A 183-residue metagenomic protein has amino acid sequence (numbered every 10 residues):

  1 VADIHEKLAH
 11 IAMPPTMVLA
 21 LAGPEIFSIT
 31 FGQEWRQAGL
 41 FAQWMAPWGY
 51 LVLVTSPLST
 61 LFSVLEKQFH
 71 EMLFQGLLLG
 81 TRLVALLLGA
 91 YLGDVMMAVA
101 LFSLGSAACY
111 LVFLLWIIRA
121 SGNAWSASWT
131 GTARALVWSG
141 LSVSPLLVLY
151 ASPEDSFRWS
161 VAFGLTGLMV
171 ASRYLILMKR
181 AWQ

Functional and structural regions predicted by a protein language model:
V1-G76: Specific pore-lining/lateral-gate transmembrane helices of multi-pass inner-membrane transport and insertion machines
I4-K7, M13, M17, G49-P57 (+3 more regions): Hydrophobic alpha-helical transmembrane bundles that constitute the permease/transmembrane domains of multi-pass
K7, F41-W44, A98, T132 (+2 more regions): Alpha-helical transmembrane segments
T16-P24, I29, F41-W44, L83 (+4 more regions): Membrane-embedded alpha-helical segments of multi-pass transporters/permeases
P24, Q33-R36, M96, S126-T130 (+1 more regions): Generic alpha-helical secondary structure signal
G39, F69, G76-L111, I118-N123 (+1 more regions): Membrane-interface helix-loop junctions in multi-pass transport and translocation proteins
L58-E66, L115-T130: Alpha-helical transmembrane segments
A120-L136, S144-Q183: Membrane-proximal transmembrane or re-entrant/amphipathic helices at the cytosolic face
